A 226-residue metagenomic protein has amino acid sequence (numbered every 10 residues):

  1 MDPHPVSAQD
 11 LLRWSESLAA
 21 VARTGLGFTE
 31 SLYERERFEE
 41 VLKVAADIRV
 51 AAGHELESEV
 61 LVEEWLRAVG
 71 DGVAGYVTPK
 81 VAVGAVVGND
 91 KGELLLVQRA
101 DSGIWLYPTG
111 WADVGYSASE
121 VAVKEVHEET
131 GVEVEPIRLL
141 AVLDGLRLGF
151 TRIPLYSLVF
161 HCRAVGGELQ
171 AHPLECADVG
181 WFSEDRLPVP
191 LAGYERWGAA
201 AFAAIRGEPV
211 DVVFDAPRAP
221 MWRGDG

Functional and structural regions predicted by a protein language model:
D2-F38, V44, I104, L174-G226: Nudix hydrolase/Nudix homology domain
T24-F28, G72, L143-L146: Alpha-helix C-capping/helix-to-loop hinge sites
R35, E39-G84: Acidic, metal-coordinating catalytic segment for phosphate/diphosphate chemistry, firing primarily on the Nudix
E55-V60, Y116, P209-V210: Juxtamembrane/interface motifs at transmembrane-helix termini
W65-Y107, V134, R138: N-terminal strand-loop-strand
A112-P136, L143-A201, M221-G226: Unchanged
